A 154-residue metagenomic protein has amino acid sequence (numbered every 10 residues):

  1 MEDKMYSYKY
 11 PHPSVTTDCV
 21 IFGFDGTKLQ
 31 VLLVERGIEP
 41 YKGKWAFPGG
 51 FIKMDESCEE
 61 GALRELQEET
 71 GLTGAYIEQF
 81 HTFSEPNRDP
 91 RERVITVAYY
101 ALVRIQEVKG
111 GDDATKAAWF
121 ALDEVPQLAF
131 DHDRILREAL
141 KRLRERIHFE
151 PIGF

Functional and structural regions predicted by a protein language model:
E2-A46, E59, G74: N-terminal strand-loop-strand
V20-F22, Y99-Y100, A118: Conserved hydrophobic/aromatic positions in well-ordered beta-strands
F24-G26, G37, L102-E107, D123-E124: Short loop segments at secondary-structure junctions
F47-Q79, Y99: The catalytic Nudix box helix
F80-S84: Generic short beta-strand segments
E85-V108, A139-K141: Active-site-adjacent beta-strand/loop module that shapes the phosphate/pyrophosphate-binding cleft
K109-R142: NUDIX/MutT-family hydrolases
R144-F154: A mid-sequence, solvent-exposed acidic-amphipathic segment
